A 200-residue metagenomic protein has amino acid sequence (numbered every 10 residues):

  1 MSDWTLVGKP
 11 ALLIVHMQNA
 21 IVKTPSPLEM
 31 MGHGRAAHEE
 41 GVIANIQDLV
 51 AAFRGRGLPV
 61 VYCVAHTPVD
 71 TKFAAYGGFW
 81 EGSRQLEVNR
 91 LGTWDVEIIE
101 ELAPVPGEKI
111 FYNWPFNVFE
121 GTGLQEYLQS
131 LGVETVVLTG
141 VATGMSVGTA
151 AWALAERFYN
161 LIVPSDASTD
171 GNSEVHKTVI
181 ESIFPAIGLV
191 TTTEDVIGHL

Functional and structural regions predicted by a protein language model:
M1-A11, Q47-R56, F79-L200: Active-site-adjacent betaalpha module
G8, S26-F53, L58-A65: A short alpha/beta connector and helix-capping loop motif
L13-M17: N-terminal nucleotide-binding beta1-loop-alpha1 segment
Q18-T24: Short acidic, Gly/Ser-rich segments with clustered Asp/Glu that frequently serve as metal-coordination loops in enzyme
I21, V69, D170: Flexible, glycine-rich phosphate/dinucleotide-binding loops and adjacent beta-alpha linkers at cofactor/substrate
S26, K72-Y76, H176: Short aromatic-enriched loop/helix-cap "lid" or pocket-rim segments at secondary-structure transitions that line
P27-G34, G77-Q85: Short glycine/proline- and charge-enriched loop/turn segments that cap or connect secondary-structure elements
P59-V60, V64-S83: Early exported N-terminus immediately downstream of N-terminal targeting peptides
